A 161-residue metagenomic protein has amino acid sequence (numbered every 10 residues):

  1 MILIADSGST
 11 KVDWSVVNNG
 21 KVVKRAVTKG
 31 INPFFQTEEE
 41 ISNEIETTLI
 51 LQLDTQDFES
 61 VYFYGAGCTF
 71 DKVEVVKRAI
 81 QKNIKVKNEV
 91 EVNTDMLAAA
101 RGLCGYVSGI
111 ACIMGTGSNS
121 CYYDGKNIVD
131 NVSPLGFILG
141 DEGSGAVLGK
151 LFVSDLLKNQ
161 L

Functional and structural regions predicted by a protein language model:
I2-D6, F58-Y62, E91, G109-I113: Short glycine-aspartate micro-motif
I2-N43, D57, I128-V129, P134: Short glycine-rich, Thr/Ser-proximal phosphate-binding strand/loop in the N-terminal lobe of ATP-dependent enzymes
K11-V17, R101, C112, S118-Y123: Short beta-strand scaffold segments in enzyme catalytic cores
F35-Q36, E40-T47, Y64-F70: Alpha-helical substrate-recognition element adjacent to the catalytic core
Q52-I84, E89-E91, L103-C104: Short beta-strand-loop/turn "lid" adjacent to the catalytic site in phosphate-handling enzymes
Q81-N88, K126-G136: Glycine/charged-rich beta-loop-alpha catalytic/anionic-binding loops adjacent to active sites
D95, G115: Active-site glycine-centered loops adjacent to acidic/histidine catalytic or metal-binding residues that shape
I128-L161: Glycine-rich phosphate-binding loop plus the immediately following alpha-helix
